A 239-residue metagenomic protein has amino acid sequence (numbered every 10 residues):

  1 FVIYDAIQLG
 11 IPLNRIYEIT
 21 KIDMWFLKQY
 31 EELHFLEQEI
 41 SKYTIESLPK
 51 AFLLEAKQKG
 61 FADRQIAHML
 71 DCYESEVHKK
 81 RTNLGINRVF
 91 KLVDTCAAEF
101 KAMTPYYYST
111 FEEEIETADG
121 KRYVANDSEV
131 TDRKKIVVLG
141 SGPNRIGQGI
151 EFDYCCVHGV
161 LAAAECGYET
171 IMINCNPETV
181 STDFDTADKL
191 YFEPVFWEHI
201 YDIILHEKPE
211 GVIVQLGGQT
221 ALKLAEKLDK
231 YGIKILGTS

Functional and structural regions predicted by a protein language model:
F1-S239: ATP-dependent carboxylate/acyl-activation modules
